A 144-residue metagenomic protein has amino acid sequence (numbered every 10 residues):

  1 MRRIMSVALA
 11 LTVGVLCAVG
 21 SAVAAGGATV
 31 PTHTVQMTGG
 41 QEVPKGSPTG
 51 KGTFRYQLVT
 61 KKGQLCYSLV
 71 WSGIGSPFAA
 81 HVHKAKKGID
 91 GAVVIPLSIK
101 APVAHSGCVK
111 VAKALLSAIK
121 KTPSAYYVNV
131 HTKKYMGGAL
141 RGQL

Functional and structural regions predicted by a protein language model:
R2-S6, T12-A80, K84-L144: Metal-centered catalytic cores of metalloenzymes
